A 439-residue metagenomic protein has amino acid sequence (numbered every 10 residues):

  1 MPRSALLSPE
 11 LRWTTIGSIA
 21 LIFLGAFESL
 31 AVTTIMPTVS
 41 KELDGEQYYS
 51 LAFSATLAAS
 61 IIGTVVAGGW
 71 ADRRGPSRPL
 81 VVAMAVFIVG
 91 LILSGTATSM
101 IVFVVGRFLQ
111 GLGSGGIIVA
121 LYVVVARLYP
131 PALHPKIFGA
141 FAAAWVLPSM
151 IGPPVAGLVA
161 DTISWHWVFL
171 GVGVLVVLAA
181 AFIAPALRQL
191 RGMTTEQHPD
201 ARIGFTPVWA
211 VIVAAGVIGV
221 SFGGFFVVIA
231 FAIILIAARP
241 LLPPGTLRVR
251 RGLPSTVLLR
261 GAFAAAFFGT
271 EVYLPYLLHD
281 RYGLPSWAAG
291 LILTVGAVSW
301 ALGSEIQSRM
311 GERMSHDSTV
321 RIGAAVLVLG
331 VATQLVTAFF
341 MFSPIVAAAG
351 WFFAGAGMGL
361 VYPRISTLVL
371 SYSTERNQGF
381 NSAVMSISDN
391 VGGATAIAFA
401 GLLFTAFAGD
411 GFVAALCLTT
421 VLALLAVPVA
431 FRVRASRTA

Functional and structural regions predicted by a protein language model:
M1-E10, G192-Q197, R432-A439: Intrinsic disorder in cytosolic terminal tails and internal cytosolic loops of multi-pass membrane transporters
L11-T34, Q47-Y48, F53-A55, I62-V66 (+3 more regions): 12-transmembrane solute porter fold
G17, A83, I88-G90, G106 (+11 more regions): Small-residue hotspots
P37-S40, Y122-P130, P135, G139 (+6 more regions): Helix-terminus/helix-capping segments at the ends of transmembrane helices and short amphipathic helices
S40, A71, S94-G95, A126-Y129 (+5 more regions): Helix-capping/transition residues at the boundaries of transmembrane alpha-helices and the short helical linkers
F53-A55, V105-G116, H166-L178, G224-A232 (+1 more regions): Structural signature of hydrophobic alpha-helical transmembrane segments
I61, A67-P199, I387: Helix-loop-helix hairpins in multi-pass membrane proteins, especially solute transporters
D161-R260: Hydrophobic transmembrane-helix bundles of small-molecule transporters
